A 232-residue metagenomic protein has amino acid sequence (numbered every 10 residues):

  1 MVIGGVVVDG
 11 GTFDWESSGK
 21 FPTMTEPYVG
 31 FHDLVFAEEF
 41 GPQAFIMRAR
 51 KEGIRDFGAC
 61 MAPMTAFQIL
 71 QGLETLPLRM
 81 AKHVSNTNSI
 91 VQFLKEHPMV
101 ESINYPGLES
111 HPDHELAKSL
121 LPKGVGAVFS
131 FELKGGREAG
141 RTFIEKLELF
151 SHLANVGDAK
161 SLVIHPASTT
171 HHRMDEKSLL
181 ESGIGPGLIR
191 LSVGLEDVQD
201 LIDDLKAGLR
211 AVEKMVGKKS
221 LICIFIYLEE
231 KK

Functional and structural regions predicted by a protein language model:
M1-V128, E132-S161, P166-S168: Active-site C-terminal subdomain of aminotransferase-like
R79, K146, S161-C223, Y227-K232: PLP-dependent enzyme catalytic core of the Aspartate aminotransferase-like
